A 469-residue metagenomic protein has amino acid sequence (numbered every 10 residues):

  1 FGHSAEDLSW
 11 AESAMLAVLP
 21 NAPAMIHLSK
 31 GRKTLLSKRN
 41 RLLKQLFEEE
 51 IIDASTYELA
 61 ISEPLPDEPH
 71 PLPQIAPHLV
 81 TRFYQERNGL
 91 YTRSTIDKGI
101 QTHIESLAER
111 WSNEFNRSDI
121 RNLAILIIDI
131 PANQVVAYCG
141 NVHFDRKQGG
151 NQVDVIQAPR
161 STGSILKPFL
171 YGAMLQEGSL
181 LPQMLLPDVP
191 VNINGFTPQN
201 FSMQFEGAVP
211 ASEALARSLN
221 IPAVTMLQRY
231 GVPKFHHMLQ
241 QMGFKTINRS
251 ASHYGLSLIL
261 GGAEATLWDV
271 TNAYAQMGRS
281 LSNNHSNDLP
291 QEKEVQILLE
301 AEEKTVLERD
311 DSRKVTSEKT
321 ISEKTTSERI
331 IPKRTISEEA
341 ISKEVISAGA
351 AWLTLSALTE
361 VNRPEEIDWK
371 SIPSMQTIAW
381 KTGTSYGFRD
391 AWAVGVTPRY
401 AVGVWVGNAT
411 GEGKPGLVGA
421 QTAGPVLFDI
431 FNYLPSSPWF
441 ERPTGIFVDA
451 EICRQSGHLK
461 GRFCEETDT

Functional and structural regions predicted by a protein language model:
F1-T102, S106, Q199, Q240 (+5 more regions): Non-catalytic, structured segments within soluble enzyme domains
E6, H70, Q74-Y84, L180-F235 (+4 more regions): Conserved catalytic neighborhood of penicillin-recognizing serine enzymes
D7, M15, L126-I127, V136-Y138 (+7 more regions): Structural recognition of the beta-strand scaffold that forms the well-ordered cores of secreted hydrolase catalytic
L8, V80, S118-Q148, H237-M242 (+1 more regions): A short, well-structured edge-of-sheet supersecondary motif
E12-M15, T34-Q45, H78, Y91 (+12 more regions): Extracytoplasmic/secreted proteins, especially bacterial periplasmic and envelope-associated proteins
L19-L28, Y84-L90, E213, R217-M226 (+1 more regions): Substrate-binding clefts and substrate-entry loops adjacent to catalytic sites of polymer-processing enzymes acting on
L46, I104, N133, Q152-L186 (+4 more regions): Active-site SXXK
S94-F115, D129, Y138, R146-V155 (+4 more regions): A penicillin-recognizing enzyme superfamily signal
